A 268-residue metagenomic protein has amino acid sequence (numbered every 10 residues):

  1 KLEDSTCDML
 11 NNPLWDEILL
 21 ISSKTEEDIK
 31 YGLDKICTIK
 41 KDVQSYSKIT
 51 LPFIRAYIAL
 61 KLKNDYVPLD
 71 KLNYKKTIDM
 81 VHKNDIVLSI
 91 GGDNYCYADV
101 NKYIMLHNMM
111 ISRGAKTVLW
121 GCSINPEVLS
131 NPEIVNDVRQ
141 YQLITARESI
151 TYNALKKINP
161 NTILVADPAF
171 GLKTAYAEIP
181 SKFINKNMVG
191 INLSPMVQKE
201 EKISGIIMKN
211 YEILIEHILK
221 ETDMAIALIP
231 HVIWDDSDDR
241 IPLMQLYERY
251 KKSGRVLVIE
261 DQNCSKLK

Functional and structural regions predicted by a protein language model:
K1-K268: Active-site anion-handling motifs in enzyme catalytic cores
